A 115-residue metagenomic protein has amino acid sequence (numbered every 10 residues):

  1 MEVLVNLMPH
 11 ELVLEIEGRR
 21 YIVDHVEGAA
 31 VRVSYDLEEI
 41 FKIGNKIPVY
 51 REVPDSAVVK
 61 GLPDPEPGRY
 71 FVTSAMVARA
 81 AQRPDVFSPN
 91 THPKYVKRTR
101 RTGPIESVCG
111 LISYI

Functional and structural regions predicted by a protein language model:
M1-V3, L7-I115: Intrinsically disordered, low-complexity segments enriched in small/polar residues
